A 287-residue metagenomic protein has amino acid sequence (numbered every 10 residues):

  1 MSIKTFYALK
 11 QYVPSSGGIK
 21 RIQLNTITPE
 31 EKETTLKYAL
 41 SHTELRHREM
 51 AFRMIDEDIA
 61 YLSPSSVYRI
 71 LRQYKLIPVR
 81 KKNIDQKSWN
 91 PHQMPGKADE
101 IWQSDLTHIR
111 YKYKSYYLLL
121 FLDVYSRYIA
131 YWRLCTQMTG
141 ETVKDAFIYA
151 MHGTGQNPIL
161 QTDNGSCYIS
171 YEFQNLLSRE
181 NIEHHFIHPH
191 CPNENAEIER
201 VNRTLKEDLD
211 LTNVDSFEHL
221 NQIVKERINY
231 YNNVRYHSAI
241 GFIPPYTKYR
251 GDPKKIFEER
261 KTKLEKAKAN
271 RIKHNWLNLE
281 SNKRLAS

Functional and structural regions predicted by a protein language model:
M1-K4, S63: Short coil turns linking two alpha-helices in DNA-binding domains
F6, T35, M50, V67 (+11 more regions): Mobile genetic element proteins and their domesticated derivatives, centered on retroelements and DNA transposons
K10-I101, Y249-P253: Basic, flexible linker segments flanking DNA-binding modules in nucleic acid-interacting mobile-element proteins
I55-Y61, S65-L122, Y128, G140-Y149 (+2 more regions): Mobile-element integrase/transposase regions, centering on the N-terminal DNA-binding/Zn-coordinating module
W132-R133: Short hydrophobic alpha-helix segments
T154-S170, P192, F242-Y246: Acidic/histidine-rich, metal-coordinating catalytic segments
L160-N164, R179-E197, L211-F217: RNase H-like polynucleotidyl transferase catalytic core
S178-I182, T204-S287: C-terminal domain-tail junction helix/linker
